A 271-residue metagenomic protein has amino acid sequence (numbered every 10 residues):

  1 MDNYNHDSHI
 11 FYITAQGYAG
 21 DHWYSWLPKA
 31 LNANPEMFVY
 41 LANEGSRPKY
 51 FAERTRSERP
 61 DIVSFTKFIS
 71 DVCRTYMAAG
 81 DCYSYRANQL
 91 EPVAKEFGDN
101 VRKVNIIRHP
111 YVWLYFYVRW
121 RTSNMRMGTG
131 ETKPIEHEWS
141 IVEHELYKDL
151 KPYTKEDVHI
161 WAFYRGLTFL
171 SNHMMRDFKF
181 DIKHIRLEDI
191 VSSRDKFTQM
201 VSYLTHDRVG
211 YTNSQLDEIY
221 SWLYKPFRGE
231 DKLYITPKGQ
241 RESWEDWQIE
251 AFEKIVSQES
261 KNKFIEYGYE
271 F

Functional and structural regions predicted by a protein language model:
M1-H9, M174-R176, Y203-F271: PAPS-dependent sulfotransferases, especially Golgi type II membrane carbohydrate sulfotransferases
M1-R74, P134: PAPS-dependent sulfotransferase catalytic core
F11, F38, R102-N105, K183-I185: Hydrophobic/aromatic beta-strand patches that form the interior of the parallel beta-sheet core in alpha/beta enzyme
G20-N34, G98, I182-G210: PAPS/PAP-binding and catalytic site of the sulfotransferase fold
D21-S25, S46-Y50, A87-L90, Y111-F116 (+2 more regions): Short catalytic/ligand-binding loop motif for oxyanion handling, primarily in non-cytosolic enzymes, centered on
K67-F68, N124-Q199, K254, S260: PAPS-dependent sulfotransferase catalytic domain
S70-P92: Glycine-rich phosphate-binding loop used to anchor ATP phosphates in small-molecule kinases, encompassing both
F97-R119: Conserved phosphate-donor/acceptor-positioning beta-strand/loop module used by diverse small-molecule
